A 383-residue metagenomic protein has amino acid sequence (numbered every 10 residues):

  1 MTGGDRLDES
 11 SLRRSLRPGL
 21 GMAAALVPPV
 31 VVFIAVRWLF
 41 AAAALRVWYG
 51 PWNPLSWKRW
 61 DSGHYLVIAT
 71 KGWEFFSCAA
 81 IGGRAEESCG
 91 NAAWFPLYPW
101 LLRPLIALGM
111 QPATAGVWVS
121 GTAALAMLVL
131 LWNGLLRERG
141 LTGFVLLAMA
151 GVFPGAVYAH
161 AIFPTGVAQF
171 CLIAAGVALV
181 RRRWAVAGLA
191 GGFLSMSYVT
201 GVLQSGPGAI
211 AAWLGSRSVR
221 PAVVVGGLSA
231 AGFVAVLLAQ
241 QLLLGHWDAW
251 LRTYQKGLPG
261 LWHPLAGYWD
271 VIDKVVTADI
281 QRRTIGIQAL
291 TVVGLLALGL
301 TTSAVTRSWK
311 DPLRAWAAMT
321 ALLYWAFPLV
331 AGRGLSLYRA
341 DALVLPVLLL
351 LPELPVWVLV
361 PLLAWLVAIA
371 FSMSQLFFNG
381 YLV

Functional and structural regions predicted by a protein language model:
A35-W57, F193-L194, S205-A211, R217-T302 (+1 more regions): Membrane-lumen/periplasm interface segments of specific transmembrane helices in polyprenyl phosphate-linked
W60-M110, P264-I272, P328: Short hydrophobic/aromatic helix or loop-helix immediately within or flanking a transmembrane segment in polytopic
A92, P96, W100, L108-A126 (+1 more regions): Loop-to-helix entry region of an early transmembrane alpha helix in multi-pass inner-membrane enzymes
R103-P104, A115-E138, A297-A304: Transmembrane-helix motifs of polytopic, lipid-linked glycan transferases
Q111-A115, W132-V152, P312-M319: Transmembrane-helix signature of polytopic, membrane-embedded enzymes that assemble or transfer cell-envelope glycans
V119-A123, F144-A174, L194-G206, L337-L343: Multi-pass, polyprenyl lipid-linked donor-dependent membrane glycosyltransferases
G151, L172-L179, A185-A211, L228-V234 (+1 more regions): Membrane-interface alpha helices of multi-pass inner-membrane proteins
S308-A331: Transmembrane alpha-helix segments characteristic of polytopic inner-membrane glycan-assembly/cell-envelope
